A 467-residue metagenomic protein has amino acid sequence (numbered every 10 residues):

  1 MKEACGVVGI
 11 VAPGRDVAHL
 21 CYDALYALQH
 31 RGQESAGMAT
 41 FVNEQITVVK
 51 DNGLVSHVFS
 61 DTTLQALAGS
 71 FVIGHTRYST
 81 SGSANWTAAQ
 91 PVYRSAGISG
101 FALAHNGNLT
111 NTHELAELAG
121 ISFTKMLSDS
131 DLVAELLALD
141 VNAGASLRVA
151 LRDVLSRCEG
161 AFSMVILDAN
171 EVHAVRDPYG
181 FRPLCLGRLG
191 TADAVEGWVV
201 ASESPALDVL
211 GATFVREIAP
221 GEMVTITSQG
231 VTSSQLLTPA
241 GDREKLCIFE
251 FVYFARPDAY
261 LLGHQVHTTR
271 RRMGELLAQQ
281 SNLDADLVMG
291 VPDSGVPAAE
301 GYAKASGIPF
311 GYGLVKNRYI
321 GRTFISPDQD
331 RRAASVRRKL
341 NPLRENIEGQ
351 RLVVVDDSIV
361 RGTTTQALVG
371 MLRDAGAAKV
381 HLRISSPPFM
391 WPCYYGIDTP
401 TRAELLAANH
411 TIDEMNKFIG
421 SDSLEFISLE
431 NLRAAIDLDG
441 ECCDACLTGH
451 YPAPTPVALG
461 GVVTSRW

Functional and structural regions predicted by a protein language model:
M1-P220, T225-A285, V291, K379: Conserved short alpha-helical segments that host acidic/polar catalytic motifs at enzyme active sites
V17, T80-S81, N111, H173 (+8 more regions): Flexible loop/turn segments at secondary-structure boundaries
G37, L287, V353, H381-R383 (+1 more regions): A structural signal for isolated positions on well-ordered beta-strands in alpha/beta enzyme cores
F59, D131-A134, F310-G321, N416-I436: A conserved beta-strand->alpha-helix junction
A143, Q280-A285, K304-G311, N346-E348 (+1 more regions): Secondary-structure transition/capping motifs at alpha-helix termini and the adjoining loop/turn into the next element
L155, N170-E171, E196, G211-E217 (+1 more regions): PRPP-dependent phosphoribosyltransferase catalytic core
V288, G295-Y302, S306, F310 (+1 more regions): Extended, hydrophobic alpha-helical segments in both membrane/secreted and soluble proteins
G307-V353, G362-Q366, M390-P400: Short, glycine/charge-rich flexible loops or terminal/linker lids adjacent to PRPP-binding catalytic cores
